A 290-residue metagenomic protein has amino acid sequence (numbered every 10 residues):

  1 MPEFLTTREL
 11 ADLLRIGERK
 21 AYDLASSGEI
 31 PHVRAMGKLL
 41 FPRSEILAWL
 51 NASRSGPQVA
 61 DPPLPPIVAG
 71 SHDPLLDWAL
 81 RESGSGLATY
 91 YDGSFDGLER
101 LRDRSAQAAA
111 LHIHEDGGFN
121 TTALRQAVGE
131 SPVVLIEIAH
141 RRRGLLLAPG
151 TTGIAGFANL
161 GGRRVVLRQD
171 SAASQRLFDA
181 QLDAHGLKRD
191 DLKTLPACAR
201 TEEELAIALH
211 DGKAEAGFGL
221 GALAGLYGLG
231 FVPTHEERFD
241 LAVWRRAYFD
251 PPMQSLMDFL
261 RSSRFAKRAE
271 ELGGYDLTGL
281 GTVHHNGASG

Functional and structural regions predicted by a protein language model:
M1-D96, A123, V128-V133, S263-G290: N-terminal hydrophobic or amphipathic helices and topogenic motifs
E3, L135-G144, L229-D258, L277-H285: Periplasmic-binding protein-like
P62-G70, F157-R176: Short loop->beta-strand "edge-of-pocket" segments that line small-molecule binding or catalytic clefts across diverse
W78-G84, R168, A173-A197: Ligand-binding cleft/hinge of the Venus flytrap
F95-Q107, I113, C198-K213: Short helices/loops that flank or line small-molecule/ion binding pockets
G97-R142, G230: Short beta-strand-centered segments that line the small-molecule binding cleft or hinge of alpha/beta clamshell
I113-Q126, A206-H235: A ligand-binding cleft/hinge motif common to bilobed small-molecule-binding domains
I138, L147-V165: Flexible hinge/capping segments at coil-to-helix
